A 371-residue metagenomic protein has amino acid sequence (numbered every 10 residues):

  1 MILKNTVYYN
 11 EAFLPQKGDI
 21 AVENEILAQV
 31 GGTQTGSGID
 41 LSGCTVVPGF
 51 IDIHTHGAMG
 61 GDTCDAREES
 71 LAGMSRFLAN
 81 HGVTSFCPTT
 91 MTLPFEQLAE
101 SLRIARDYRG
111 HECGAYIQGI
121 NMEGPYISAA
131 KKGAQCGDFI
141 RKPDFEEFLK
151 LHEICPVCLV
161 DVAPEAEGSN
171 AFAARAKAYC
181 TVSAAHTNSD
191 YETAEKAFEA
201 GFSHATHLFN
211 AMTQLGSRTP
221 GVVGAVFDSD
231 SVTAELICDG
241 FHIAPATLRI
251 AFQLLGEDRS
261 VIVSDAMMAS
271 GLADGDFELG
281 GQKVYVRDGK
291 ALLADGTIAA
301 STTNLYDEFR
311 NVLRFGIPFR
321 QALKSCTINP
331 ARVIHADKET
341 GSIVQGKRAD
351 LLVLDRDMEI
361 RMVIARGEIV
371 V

Functional and structural regions predicted by a protein language model:
M1-K4, T33-A72, R76: Replace "His-x-His-based motif
M1-Q34, I364, E368-I369: N-terminal metal-binding scaffold of metallo-dependent hydrolase/deaminase domains
G43, L78, M122, A176 (+3 more regions): Conserved, mostly hydrophobic/aromatic
H56, A72-S101, A115-S128, I154-E165 (+3 more regions): Divalent metal-dependent hydrolysis catalytic cores, especially in the metallo-beta-lactamase
G57-A66, C87-Q97, A211-D228: Active-site loop-to-helix "anion-binding N-cap" substructures in soluble metabolic enzymes
R76-C87, S128-I154, F198-L208, M212 (+2 more regions): Active-site gating loops and adjacent loop-to-helix segments of metal-dependent hydrolytic enzymes
H152-L272: Active-site core of metal-dependent hydrolases
G221, A225-A234, F252-S264, A269-L354: His/Asp/Glu-enriched, well-ordered alpha-helical/loop segment that forms or immediately abuts the divalent-metal
